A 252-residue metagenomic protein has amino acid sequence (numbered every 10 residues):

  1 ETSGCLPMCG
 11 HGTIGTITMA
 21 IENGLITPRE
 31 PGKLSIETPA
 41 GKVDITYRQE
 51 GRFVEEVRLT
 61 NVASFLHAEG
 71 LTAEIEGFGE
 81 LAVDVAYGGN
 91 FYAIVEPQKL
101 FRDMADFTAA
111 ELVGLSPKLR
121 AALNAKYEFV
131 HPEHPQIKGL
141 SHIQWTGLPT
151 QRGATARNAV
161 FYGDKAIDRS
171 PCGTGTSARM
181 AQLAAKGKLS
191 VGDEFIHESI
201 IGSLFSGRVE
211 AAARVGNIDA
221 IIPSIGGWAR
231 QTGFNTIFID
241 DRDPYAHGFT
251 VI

Functional and structural regions predicted by a protein language model:
E1-M8, T13-I252: Active-site proximal loop and beta-alpha junction motif in alpha/beta enzyme cores
